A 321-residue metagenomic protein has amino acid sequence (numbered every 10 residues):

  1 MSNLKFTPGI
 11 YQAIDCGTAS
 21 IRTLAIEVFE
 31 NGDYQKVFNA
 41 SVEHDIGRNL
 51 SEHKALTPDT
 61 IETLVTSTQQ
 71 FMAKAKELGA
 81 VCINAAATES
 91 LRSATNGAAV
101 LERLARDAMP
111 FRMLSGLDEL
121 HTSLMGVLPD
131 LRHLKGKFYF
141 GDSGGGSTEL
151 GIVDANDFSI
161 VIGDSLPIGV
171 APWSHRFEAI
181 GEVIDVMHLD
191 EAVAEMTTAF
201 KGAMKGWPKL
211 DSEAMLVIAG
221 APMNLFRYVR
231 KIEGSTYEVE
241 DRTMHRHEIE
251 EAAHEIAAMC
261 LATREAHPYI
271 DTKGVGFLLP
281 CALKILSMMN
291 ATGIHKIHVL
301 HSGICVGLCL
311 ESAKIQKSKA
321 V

Functional and structural regions predicted by a protein language model:
S2-V37, V127, L131-L166, I218-F226: Gly/Thr-rich phosphate-binding beta-strand-loop-beta motif of the actin/hexokinase/Hsp70
P8, N49-E77, S90-L101, A105-K137 (+2 more regions): Helical "lid/coupling" subdomains associated with nucleotide-phosphate turnover
A19, V81, H295: Short acidic/polar active-site loop segments enriched in Thr and Asp
E27-H53: Short, compositionally biased "basic patch" segments
